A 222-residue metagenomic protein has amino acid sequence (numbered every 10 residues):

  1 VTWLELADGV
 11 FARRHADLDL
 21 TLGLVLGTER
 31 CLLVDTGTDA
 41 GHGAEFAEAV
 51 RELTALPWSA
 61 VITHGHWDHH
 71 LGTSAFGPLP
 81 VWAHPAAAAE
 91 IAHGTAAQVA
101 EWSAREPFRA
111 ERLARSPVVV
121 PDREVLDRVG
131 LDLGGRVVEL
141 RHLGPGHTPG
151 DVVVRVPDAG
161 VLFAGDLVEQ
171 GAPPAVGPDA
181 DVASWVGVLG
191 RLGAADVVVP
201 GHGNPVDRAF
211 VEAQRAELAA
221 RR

Functional and structural regions predicted by a protein language model:
W3-A49, V152-D166: Conserved beta-strand hairpin/beta-sheet module of binuclear metal-dependent hydrolase folds, prominently
E5, A89-L143, D158, G193: Metallo-beta-lactamase
G9, V25, D35, V50 (+9 more regions): Divalent metal-coordination and catalytic microenvironments
H15-D17, E124, G144-P149: A short catalytic or substrate-binding loop motif that flags glycine-/basic-rich loops and adjacent residues that bind
T28, A40-A86, A194-D196: Active-site metal-binding motif and surrounding structural segment of the metallo-beta-lactamase
C31-L32, T36-A40, G130, V137-R215: Metallo-beta-lactamase
E45-A47, T73-A75, G94-T95, V176 (+1 more regions): Short amphipathic alpha-helical segments
